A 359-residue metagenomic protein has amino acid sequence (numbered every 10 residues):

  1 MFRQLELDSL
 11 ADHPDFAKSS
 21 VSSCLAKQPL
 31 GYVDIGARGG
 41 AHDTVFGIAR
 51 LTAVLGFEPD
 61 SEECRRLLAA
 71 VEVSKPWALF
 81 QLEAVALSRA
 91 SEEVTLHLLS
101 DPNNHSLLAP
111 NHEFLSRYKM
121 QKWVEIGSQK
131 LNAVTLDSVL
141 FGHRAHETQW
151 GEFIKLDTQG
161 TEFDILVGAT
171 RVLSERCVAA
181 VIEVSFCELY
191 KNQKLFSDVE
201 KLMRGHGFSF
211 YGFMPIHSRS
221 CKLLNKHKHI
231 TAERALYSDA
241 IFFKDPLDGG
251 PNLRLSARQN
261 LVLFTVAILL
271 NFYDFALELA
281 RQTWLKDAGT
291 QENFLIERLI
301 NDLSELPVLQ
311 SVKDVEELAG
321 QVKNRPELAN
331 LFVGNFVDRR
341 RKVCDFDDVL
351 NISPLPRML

Functional and structural regions predicted by a protein language model:
M1-L359: Phosphate/nucleotide-binding beta-alpha loop and adjacent structural elements of enzyme active sites
